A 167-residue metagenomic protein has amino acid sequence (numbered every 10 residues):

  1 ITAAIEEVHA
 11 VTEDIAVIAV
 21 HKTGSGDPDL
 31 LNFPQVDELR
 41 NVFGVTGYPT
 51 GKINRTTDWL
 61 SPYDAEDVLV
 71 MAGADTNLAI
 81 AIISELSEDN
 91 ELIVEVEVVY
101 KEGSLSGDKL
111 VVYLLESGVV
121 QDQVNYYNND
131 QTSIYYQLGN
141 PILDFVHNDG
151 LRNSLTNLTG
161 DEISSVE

Functional and structural regions predicted by a protein language model:
I1-E13, A65: Typically the conserved alpha-helix immediately C-terminal to a functionally engaged Cys/Sec in thioredoxin-like
E13-E167: Short, conserved sequence motifs used for protein processing/export or organelle targeting and for catalysis
